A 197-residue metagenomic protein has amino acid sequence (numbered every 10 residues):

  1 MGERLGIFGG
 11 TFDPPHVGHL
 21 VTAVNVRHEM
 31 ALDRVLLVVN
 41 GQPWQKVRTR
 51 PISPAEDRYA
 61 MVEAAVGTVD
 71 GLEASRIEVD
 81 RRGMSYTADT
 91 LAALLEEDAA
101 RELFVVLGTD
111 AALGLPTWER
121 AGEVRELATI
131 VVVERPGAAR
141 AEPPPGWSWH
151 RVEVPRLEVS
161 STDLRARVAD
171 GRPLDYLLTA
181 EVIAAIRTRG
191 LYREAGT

Functional and structural regions predicted by a protein language model:
M1-T197: Nucleotidyltransferase catalytic core that binds NTPs
